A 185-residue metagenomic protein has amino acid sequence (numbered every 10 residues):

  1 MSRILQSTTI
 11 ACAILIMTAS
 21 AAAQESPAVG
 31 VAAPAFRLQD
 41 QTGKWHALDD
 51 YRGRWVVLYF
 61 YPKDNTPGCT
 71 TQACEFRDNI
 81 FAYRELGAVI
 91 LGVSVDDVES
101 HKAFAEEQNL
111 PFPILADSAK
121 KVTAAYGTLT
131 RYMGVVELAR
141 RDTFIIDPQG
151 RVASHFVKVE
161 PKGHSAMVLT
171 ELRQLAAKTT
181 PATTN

Functional and structural regions predicted by a protein language model:
M1-T9: Bacterial N-terminal signal peptides that target proteins for export
I14-A35, T180-T183: N-proximal helix/coil linker or "cap" segments that precede and/or mark the start of modular domains
P27, F36-W55: A short beta-strand-turn-helix
A33-P34, W55, R140-D142: Short loop/turn microsegments at loop-to-beta-strand junctions
D49-T70: Short active-site neighborhood of thiol/selenol oxidoreductases, capturing the structured segment around
N65-L110, S118-V122: Structural microenvironment flanking redox-active thiols in thiol-disulfide oxidoreductases
L138-N185: Thiol-/selenol-based redox modules, centered on thioredoxin-like and closely related oxidoreductase domains
